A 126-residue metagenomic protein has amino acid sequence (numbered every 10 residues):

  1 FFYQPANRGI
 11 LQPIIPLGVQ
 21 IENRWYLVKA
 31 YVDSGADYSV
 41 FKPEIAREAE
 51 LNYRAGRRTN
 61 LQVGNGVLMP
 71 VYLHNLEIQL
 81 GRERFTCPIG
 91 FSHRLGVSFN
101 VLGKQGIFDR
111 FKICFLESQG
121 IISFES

Functional and structural regions predicted by a protein language model:
F1-S126: Pepsin/retropepsin-fold aspartyl endopeptidases
